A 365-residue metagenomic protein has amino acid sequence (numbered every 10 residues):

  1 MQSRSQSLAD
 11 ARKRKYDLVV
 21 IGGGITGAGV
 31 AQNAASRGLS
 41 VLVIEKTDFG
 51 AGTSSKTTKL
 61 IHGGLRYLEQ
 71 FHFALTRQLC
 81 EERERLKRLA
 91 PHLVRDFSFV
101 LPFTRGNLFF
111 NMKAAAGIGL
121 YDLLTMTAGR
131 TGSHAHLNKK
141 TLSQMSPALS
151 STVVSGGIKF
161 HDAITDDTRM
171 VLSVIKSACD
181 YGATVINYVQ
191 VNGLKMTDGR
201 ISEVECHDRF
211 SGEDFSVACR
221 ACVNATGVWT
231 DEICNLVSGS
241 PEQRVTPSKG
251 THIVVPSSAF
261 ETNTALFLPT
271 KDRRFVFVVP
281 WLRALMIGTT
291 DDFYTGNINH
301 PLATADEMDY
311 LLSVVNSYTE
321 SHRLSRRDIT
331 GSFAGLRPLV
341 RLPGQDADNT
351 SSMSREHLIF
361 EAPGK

Functional and structural regions predicted by a protein language model:
M1-L18, N33-R37: Extreme N-terminal leader/targeting segments of oxidoreductases
R14-Y16, S211-A221: Core beta-strand elements of the Rossmann-like FAD/NAD(P) dinucleotide-binding domain in flavoenzyme oxidoreductases
A35-K56: Glycine-rich FAD pyrophosphate-binding loop
K59-M145: Dinucleotide-binding Rossmann-like beta1-alpha1 core, especially the glycine-rich loop that anchors the ADP
S143-G182, E203-E205, E213-V217, T290-N299 (+1 more regions): Helix-loop-beta segment of a Rossmann-like dinucleotide-binding subdomain
S177, N235, S240-M286, D292-K365: C-terminal catalytic lobe of FAD-dependent flavoproteins
N187-S202: A conserved short coil-to-beta-strand element within the FAD-binding core of flavoproteins
N224-G239: Flavin (primarily FAD) binding-site architecture
